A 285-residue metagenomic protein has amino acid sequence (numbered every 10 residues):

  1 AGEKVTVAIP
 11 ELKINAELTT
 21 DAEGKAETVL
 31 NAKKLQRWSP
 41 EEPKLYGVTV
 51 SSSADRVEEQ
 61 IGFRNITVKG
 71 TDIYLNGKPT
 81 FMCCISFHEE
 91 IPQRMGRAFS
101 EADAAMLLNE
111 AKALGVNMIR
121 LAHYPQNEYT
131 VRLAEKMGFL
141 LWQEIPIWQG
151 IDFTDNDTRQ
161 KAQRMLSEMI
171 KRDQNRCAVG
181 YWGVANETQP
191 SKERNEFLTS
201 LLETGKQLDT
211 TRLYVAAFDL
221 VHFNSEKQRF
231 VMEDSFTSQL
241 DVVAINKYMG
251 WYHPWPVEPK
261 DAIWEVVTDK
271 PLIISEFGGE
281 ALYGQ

Functional and structural regions predicted by a protein language model:
A1-L133, M137-L141, M165, K171 (+6 more regions): Secreted/periplasmic carbohydrate-active enzymes, especially glycoside hydrolases
M106-N109, A113, M118-Q285: Substrate-binding/catalytic cleft of secreted carbohydrate-active enzymes, primarily glycoside hydrolases
